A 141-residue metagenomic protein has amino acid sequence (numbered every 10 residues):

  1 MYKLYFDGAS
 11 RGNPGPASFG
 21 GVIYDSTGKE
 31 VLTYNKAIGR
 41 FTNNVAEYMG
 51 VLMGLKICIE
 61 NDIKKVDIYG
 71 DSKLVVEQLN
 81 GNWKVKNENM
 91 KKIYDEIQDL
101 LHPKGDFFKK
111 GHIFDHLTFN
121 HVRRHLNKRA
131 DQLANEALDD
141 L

Functional and structural regions predicted by a protein language model:
M1-V45, K56-N61: RNase H-like nuclease fold core
A9-N13, L52-D140: RNase H catalytic domain
A46-G50: Loop-to-helix element that buttresses phosphate recognition and phosphoryl-transfer chemistry
